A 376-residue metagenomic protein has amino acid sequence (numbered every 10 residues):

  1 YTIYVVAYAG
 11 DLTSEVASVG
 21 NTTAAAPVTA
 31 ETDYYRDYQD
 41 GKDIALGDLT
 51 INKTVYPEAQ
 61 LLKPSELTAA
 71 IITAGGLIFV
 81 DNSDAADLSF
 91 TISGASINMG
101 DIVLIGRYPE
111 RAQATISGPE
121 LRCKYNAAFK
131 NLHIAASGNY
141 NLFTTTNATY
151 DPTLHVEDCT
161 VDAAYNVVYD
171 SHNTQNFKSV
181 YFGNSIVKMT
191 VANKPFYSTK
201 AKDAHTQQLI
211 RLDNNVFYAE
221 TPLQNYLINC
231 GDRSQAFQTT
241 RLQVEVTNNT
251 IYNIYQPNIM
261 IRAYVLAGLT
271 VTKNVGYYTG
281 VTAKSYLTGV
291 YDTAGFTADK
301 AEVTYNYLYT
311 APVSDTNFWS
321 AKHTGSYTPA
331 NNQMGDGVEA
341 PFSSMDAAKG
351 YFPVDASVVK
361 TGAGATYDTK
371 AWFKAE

Functional and structural regions predicted by a protein language model:
T2-Y8: Extracellular recognition modules
Y4, L77, D101-G106, Y125-A136 (+7 more regions): Right-handed parallel beta-helix
Y8-E31: Extracellular fibronectin type III
T29-N82, A86, S357-A363, K374: Acidic Gly/Asp/Thr-rich repetitive segments characteristic of extracellular carbohydrate-active and adhesion proteins
Y38-G47, Y291-E376: Acidic, glycine- and Ser/Thr-rich low-complexity intrinsically disordered tracts in extracellular/secreted proteins
A69-T73, D87-V103, A112-P152, N166 (+1 more regions): Extracellular beta-strand-rich solenoid/capping regions of secreted or surface-exposed proteins that bind or remodel
N82-A85, R107-T115, L132, C159 (+1 more regions): Extracellular beta-strand-rich, repetitive "passenger/adhesive" scaffolds that bind or process carbohydrates
E120, Y140-L142, N166-V168, N193-F196 (+3 more regions): Structural detector of coil-to-beta-strand junctions
